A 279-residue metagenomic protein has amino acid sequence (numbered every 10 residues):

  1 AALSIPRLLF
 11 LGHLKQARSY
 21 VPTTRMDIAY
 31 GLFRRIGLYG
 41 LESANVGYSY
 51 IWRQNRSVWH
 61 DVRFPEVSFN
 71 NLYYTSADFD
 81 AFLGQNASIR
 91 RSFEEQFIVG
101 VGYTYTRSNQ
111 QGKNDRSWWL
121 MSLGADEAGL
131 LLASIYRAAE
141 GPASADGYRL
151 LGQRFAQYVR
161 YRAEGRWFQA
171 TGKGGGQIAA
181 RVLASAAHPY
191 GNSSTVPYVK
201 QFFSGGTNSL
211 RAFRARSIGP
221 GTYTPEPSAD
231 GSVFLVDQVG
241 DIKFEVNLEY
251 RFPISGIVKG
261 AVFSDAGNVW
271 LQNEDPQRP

Functional and structural regions predicted by a protein language model:
A1, D61-P253, I257, V262-R278: C-terminal outer-membrane beta-barrel translocator/porin domains of Gram-negative envelope proteins and their
A1, L32-L41: Solvent-exposed loop/turn segments connecting transmembrane beta-strands in outer-membrane beta-barrel proteins
A1-F10, K15-Q16, R25-G31, G47-Y50: Predominantly transmembrane beta-strands of Gram-negative outer membrane beta-barrel pores used for transport
R7-P22, K113-S122, R137: Short helix/loop segment immediately N-terminal to the Walker
L8-L9, R53-N55, H60-V62: Acidic, Ser/Thr- and Pro/Gly-rich intrinsically disordered regions that function as phosphorylation-regulated
G31-F33, R53, A215-I218: Generic surface-pattern signal
G47-R56, G124-D126: Charge-patterned, long linear interaction tracts outside catalytic cores
